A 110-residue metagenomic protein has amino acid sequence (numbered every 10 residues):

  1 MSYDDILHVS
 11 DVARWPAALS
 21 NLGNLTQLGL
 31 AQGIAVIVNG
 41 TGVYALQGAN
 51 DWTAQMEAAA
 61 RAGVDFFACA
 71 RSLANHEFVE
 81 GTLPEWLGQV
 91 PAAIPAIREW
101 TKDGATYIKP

Functional and structural regions predicted by a protein language model:
M1-P110: Secreted/extracellular ectodomain signature
